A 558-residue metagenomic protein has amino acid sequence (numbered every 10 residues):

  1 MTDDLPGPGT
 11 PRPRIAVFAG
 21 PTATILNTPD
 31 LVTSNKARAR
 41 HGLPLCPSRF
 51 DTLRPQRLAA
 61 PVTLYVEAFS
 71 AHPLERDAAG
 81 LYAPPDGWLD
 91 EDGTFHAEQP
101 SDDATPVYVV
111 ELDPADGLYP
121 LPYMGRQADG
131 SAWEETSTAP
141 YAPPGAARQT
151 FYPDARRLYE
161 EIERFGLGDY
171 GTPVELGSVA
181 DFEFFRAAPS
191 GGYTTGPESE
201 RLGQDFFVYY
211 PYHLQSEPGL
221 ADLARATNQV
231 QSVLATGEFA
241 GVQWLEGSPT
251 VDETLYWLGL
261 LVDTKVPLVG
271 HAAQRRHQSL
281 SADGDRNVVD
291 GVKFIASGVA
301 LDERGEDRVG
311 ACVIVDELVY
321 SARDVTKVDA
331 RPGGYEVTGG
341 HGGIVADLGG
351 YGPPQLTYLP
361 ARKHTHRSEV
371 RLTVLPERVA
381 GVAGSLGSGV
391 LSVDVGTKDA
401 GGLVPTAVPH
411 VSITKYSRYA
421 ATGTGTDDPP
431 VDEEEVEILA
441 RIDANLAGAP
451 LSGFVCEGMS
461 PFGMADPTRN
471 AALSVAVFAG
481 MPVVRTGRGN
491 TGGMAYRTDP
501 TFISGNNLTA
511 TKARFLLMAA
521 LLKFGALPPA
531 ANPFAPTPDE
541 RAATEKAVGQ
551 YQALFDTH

Functional and structural regions predicted by a protein language model:
T2-H558: Active-site histidine-anchored catalytic micro-motif
